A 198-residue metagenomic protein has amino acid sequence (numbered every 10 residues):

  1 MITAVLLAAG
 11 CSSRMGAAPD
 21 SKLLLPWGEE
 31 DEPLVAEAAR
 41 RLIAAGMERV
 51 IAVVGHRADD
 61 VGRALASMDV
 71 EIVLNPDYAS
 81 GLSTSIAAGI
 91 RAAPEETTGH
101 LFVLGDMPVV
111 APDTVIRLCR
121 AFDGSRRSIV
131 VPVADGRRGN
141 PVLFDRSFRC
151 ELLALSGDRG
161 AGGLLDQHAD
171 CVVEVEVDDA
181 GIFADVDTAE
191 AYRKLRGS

Functional and structural regions predicted by a protein language model:
M1-G55, D59: N-terminal glycine-rich phosphate-binding loop and ensuing alpha1 helix
M1-I2, C150, S156-S198: Conserved alpha/beta core of the MobA/IspD/sugar-nucleotide pyrophosphorylase nucleotidyltransferase superfamily
L23, E71, S128, C171-V173 (+1 more regions): Conserved beta-strand segments of alpha/beta enzyme cores
P26, V109, V142-L143, E174 (+1 more regions): Short aromatic/basic micro-patch
G28, E71-D77, V175-E176: Short beta->alpha connector loops at strand-helix junctions that form conserved, small/polar/Pro-enriched
G46, A66-D69, F148, H168: Short, structured coil segments at secondary-structure junctions
D59-L65: Acidic helix N-cap motif at the loop->helix transition within catalytic regions of sugar-transfer enzymes
V61, N75, A79-L153: Conserved beta-loop-beta/alpha segment of the NTase-like Rossmann-fold superfamily that binds/positions NTPs
